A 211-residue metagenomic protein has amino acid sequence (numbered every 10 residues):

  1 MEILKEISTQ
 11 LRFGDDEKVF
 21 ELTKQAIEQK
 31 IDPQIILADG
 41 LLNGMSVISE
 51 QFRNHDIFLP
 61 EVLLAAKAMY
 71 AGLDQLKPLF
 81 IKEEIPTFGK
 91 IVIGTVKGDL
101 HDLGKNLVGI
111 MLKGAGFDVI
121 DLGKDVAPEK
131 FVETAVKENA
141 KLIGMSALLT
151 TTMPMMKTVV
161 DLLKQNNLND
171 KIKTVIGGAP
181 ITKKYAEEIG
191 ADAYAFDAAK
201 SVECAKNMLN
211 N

Functional and structural regions predicted by a protein language model:
M1-E83: Long amphipathic alpha-helical segments
I7-S8, P33-Q34, V92-T95, G116-F117 (+2 more regions): A short, structure-level motif marking secondary-structure boundaries and short turns
H55, V62, K105, T152-M156: Alpha-helix N-cap/helix-start motif
F80-K97: Glycine/charge-rich, flexible interdomain linkers and switch-proximal surface loops that mediate coupling
P86, G104-N106: Cytosolic, long alpha-helical scaffolding segments
V108-A115, I120-A191, D197-K206: Cofactor-cradling patches in redox/metallo enzymes
N207-N211: Generic C-terminal helix-cap and adjacent flexible tail
